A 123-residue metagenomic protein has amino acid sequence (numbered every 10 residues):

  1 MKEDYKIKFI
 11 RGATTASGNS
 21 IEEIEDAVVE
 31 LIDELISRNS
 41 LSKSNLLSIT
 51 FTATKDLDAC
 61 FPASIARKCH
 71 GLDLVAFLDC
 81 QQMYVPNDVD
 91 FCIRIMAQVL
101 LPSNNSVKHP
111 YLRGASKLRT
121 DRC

Functional and structural regions predicted by a protein language model:
M1-C123: Terminal domain-initiation and capping elements
